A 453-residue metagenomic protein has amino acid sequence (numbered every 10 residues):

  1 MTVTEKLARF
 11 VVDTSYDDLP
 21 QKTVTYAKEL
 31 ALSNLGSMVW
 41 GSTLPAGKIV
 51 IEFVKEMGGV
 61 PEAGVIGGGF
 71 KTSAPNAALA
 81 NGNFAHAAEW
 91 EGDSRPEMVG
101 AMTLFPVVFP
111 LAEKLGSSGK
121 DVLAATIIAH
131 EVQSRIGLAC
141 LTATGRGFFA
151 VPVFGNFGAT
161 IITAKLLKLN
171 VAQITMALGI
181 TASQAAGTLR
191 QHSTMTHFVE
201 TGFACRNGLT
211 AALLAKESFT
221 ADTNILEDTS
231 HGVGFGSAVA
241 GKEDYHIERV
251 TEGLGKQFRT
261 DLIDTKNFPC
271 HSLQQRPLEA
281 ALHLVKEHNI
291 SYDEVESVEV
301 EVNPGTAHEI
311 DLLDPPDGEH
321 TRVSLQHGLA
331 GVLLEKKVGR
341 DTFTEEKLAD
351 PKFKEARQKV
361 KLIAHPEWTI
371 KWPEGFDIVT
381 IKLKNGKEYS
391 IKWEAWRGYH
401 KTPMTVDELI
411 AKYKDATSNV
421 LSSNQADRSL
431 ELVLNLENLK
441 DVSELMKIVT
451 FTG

Functional and structural regions predicted by a protein language model:
M1-M98, T196-N207, L213-G453: Terminal-appendage/accessory-domain detector
R9-S15, F109-A112, A139, G187-H192 (+1 more regions): A short small-residue
L35, L104-L111, T126-Q133, N156-A164 (+3 more regions): Buried hydrophobic packing segments
A85-I128: Long, structured ligand/cofactor-binding scaffold of large enzymes
A112-A211, D222-S230, A238: Glycine-rich, mobile lid/loop segments that gate access to catalytic sites or pores
